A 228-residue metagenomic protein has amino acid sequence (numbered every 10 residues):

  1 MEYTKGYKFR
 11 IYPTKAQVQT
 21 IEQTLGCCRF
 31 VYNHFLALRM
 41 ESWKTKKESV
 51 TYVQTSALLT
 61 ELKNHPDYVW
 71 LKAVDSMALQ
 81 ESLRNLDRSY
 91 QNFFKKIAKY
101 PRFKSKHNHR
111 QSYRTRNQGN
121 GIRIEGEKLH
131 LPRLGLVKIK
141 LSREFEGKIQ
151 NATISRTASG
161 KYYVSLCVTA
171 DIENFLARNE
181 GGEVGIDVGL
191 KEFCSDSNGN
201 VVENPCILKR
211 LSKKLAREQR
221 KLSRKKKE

Functional and structural regions predicted by a protein language model:
M1-E228: Nucleic-acid substrate recognition interfaces
